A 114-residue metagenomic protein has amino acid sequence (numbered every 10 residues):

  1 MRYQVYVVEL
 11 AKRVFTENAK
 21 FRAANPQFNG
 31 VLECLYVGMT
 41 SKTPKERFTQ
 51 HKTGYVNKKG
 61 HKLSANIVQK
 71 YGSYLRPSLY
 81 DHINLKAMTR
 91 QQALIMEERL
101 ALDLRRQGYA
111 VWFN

Functional and structural regions predicted by a protein language model:
M1-T49, D81-N84, M88-Q91, I95: GIY-YIG nuclease catalytic motif and its immediate N-terminal context
M1-Y6, L102, F113-N114: N-terminal intrinsically disordered, low-complexity tails enriched in polar/charged
K42-K45, T49, G54-F113: Aromatic/basic micro-patches that form nucleic-acid/chromatin recognition or nuclease catalytic surfaces
